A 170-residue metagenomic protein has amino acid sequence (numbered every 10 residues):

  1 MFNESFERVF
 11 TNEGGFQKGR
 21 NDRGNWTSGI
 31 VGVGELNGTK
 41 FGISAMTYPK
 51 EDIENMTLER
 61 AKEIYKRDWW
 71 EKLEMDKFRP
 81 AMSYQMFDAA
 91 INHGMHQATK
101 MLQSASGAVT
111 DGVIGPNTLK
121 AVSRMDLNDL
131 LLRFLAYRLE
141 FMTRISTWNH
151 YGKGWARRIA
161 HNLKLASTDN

Functional and structural regions predicted by a protein language model:
M1-N170: Cell-wall polysaccharide-cleaving catalytic domain and substrate-binding groove, primarily in peptidoglycan/chitin
